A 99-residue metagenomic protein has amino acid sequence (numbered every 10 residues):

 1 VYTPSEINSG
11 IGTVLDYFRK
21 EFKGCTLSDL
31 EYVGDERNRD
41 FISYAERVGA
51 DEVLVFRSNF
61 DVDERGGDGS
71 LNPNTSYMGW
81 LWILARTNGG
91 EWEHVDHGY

Functional and structural regions predicted by a protein language model:
V1-S76: Flexible low-complexity loop/turn motifs enriched in small/helix-breaking residues
Y77-Y99: Short beta-strand edge/turn micro-motifs at domain boundaries
